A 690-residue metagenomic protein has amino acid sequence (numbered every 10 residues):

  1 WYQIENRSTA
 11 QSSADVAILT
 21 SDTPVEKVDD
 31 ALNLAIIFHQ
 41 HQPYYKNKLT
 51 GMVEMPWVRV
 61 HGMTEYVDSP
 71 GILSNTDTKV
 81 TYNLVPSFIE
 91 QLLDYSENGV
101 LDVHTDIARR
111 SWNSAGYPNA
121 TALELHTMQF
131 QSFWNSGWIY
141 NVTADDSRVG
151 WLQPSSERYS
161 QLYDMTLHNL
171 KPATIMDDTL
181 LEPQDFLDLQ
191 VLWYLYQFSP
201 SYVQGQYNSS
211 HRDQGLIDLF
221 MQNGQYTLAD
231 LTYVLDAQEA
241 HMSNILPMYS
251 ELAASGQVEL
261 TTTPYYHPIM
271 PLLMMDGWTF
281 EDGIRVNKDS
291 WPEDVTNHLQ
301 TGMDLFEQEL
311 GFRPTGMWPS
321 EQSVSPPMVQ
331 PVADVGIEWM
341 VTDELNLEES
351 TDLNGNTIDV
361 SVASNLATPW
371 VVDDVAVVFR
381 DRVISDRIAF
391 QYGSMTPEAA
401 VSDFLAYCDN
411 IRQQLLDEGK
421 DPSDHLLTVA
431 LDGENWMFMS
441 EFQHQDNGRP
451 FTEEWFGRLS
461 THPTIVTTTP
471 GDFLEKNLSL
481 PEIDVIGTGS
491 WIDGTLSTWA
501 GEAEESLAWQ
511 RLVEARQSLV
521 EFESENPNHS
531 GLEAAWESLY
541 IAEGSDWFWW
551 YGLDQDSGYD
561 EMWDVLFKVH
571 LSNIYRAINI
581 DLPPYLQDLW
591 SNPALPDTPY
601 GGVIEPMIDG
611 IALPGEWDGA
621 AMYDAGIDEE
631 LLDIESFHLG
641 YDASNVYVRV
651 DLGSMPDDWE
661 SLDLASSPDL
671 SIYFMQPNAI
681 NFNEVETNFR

Functional and structural regions predicted by a protein language model:
W1-E5: Extracellular recognition modules
T9-D22: Extracellular fibronectin type III
V28-D218, N356-G602: Active-site and substrate-binding clefts of carbohydrate-active enzymes
S74-T76, L246-T262: Acidic (Asp/Glu)-rich catalytic clusters
G277-D282, P326-F390: Surface-exposed loop and adjacent secondary-structure segments within mature catalytic domains
I284-P319, D409-A430: CE4/NodB-like, metal-dependent polysaccharide N-deacetylase domain that modifies extracellular/periplasmic N-acetylated
E309-L310, P326-T342, N447-P450, E454-H462: Short, surface-exposed basic-aromatic patches at helix termini and helix-loop junctions that form
I608, L613-R690: Surface-exposed, glycine/proline- and aromatic-rich loop segments on solvent-exposed faces across compartments
